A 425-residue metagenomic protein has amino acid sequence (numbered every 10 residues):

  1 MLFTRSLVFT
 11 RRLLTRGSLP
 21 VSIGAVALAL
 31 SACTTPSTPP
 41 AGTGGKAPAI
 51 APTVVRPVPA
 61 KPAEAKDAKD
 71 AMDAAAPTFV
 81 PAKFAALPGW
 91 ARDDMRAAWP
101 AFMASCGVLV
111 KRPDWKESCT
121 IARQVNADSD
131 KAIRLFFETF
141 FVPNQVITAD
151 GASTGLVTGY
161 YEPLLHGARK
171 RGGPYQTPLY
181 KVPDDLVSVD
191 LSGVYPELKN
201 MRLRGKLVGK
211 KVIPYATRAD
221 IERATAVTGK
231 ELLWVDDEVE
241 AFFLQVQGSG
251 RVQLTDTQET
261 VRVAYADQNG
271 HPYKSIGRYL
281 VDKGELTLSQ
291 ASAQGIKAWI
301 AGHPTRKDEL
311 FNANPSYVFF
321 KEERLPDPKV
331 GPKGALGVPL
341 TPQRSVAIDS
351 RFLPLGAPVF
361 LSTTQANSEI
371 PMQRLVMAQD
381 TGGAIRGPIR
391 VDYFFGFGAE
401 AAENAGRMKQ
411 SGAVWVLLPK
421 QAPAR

Functional and structural regions predicted by a protein language model:
F3-S22: Bacterial N-terminal signal peptides that target proteins for export
A29-A32: C-terminal motif of bacterial Sec signal peptides marking the signal peptidase cleavage site
T34-P36, A91, D327-R425: C-terminal soluble interaction/assembly domains
P40-A76: Post-signal peptide N-terminal segment of mature Sec-exported envelope proteins
P62-A74, D308-A335: Short beta-strand/loop turn elements enriched in aromatics
A75, V157, G248, E259 (+5 more regions): Envelope-exposed proteins and targeting segments
T78-R324: Secretory/export targeting leaders with adjacent low-complexity proregions
